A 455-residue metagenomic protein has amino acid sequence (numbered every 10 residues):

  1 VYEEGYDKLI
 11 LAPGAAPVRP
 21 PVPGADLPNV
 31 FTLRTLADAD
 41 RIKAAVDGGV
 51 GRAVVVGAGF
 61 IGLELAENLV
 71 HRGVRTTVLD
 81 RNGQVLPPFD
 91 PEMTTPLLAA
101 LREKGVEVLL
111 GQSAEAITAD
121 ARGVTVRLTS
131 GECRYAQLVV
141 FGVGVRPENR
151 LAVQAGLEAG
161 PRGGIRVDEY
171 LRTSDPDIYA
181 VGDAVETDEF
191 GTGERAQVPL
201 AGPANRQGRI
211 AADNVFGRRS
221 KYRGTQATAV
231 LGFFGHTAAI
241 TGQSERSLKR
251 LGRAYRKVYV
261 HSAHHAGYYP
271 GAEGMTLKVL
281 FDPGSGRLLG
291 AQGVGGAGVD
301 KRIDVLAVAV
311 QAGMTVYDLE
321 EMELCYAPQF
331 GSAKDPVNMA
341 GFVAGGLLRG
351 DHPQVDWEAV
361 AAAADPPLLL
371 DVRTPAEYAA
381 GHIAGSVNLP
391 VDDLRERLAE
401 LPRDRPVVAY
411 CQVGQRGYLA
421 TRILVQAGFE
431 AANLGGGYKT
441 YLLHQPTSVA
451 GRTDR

Functional and structural regions predicted by a protein language model:
E4, H71-E169, R452-R455: A Rossmann-like FAD-binding core segment of flavoenzymes
E4-G14, V56, R134-G144, G208 (+1 more regions): Short hydrophobic core segments
I10, V140, A152, L369-D371: Hydrophobic beta-strand scaffold positions of dinucleotide-using enzymes
P13-R72, E107, V167-E169, V387-V391 (+1 more regions): Glycine-rich dinucleotide-binding loop and its adjacent helix/turn
D26-G49, T125-R127, C133-I210, V305 (+1 more regions): FAD-site-proximal beta/loop scaffold in flavoenzymes
V50-A53, F60-T118, V198-A204, Y222-R246 (+2 more regions): Rossmann-like dinucleotide-binding cores of NAD(P)H-dependent redox enzymes
A184-A297, P328-S332, P336-A362, P367: Mid-to-C-terminal Rossmann-like scaffold of FAD/NAD(P)H-dependent oxidoreductases
Y317-P328, S332-L368, P375-V408, Q412-R455: Rhodanese-like catalytic fold shared by cysteine-dependent sulfurtransferases and DSP/PTP-type phosphatases
